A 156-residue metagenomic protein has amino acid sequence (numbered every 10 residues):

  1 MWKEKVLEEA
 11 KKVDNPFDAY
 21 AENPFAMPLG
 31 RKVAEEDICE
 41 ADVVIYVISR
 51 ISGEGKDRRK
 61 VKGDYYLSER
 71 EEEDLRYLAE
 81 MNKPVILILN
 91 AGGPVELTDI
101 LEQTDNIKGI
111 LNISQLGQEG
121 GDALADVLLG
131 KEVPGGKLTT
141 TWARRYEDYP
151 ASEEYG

Functional and structural regions predicted by a protein language model:
M1-G156: C-terminal non-catalytic regions of proteins with extracellular/luminal or membrane-system context
